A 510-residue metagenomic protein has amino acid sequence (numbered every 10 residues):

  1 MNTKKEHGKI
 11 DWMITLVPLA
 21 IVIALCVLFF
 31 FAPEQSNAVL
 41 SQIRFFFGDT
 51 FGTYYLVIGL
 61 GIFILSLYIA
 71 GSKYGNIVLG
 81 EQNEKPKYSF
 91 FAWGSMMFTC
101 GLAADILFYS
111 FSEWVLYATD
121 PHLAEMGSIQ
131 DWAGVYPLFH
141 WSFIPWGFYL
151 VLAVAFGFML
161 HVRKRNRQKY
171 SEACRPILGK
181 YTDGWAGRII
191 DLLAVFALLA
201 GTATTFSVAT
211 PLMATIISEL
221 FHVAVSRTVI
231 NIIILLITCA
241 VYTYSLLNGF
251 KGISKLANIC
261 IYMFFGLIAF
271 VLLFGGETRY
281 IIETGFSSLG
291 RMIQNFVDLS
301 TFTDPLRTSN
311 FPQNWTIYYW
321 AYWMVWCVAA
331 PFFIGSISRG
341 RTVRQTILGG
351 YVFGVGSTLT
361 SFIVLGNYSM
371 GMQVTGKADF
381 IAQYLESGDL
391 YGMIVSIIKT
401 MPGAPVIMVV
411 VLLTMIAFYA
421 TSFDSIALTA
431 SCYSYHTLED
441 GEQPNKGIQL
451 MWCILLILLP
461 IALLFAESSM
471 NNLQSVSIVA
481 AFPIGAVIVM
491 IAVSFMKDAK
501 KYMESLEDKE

Functional and structural regions predicted by a protein language model:
M1-I129, A269, L273, A492-E510: N-terminal alpha-helical transmembrane segments of multi-pass membrane transport and channel/translocase proteins
N2-H7, Q35-F47, L67-K85, G134-H140 (+7 more regions): Membrane-water interface regions at transmembrane-helix termini and the short interhelical loops of multi-pass membrane
N2-K5, A38-R44, G71-F90, V115-Y136 (+4 more regions): Flexible loop linkers connecting adjacent transmembrane helices in multi-pass alpha-helical membrane transporters
E6-K9, M13, A20-F30, F63-Y68 (+9 more regions): Helix-loop-helix module between adjacent transmembrane segments
H7-V22, G179-G184, R188, S226-Y242 (+5 more regions): Loop-to-transmembrane helix boundary motifs in multi-pass membrane proteins
V17, G48-F51, I58, I190-A194 (+6 more regions): Membrane-interface loop-to-helix entry segments
Y109-P121, K164, L272-N295, V355-D389 (+1 more regions): Extracellular/periplasmic helix-exit of transmembrane alpha-helices
V162, N166, A197-A214, V328-G350 (+1 more regions): Membrane-helix boundary/coupling elements in multi-pass transport proteins
